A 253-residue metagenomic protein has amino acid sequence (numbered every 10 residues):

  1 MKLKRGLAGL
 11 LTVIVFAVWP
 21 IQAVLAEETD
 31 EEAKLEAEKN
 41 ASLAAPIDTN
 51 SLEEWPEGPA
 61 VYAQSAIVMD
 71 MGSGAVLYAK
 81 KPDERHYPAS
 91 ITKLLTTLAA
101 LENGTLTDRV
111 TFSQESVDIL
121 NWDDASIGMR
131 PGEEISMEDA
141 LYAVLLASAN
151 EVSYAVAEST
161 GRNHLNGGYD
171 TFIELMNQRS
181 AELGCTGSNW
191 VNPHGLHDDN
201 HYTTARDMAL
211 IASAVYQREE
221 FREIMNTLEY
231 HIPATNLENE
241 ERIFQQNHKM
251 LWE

Functional and structural regions predicted by a protein language model:
M1-K2, C185-N189, H197-E253: Domain-terminus/edge residues, biased toward the C-terminal soluble/receptor-binding domains of extracytoplasmic
L3-L25: Sec-dependent N-terminal signal peptides of Gram-positive bacterial secreted proteins and lipoproteins
L11, L175-M176, Q246: Generic structural signal for hydrophobic residues
A26-R206, L210, V215-E219: Active-site-adjacent loops and short helices of periplasmic peptidoglycan-processing enzymes
